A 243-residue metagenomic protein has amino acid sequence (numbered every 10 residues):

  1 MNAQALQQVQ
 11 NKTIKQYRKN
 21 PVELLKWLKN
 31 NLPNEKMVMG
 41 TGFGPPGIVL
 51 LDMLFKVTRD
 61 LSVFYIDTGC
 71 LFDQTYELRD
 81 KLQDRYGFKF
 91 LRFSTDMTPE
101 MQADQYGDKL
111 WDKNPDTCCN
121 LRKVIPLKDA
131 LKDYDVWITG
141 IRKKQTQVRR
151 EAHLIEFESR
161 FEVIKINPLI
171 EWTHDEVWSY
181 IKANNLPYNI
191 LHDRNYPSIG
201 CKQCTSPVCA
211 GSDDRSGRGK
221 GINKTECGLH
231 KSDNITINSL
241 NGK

Functional and structural regions predicted by a protein language model:
M1-K243: Nucleotide-activated chemistry modules centered on ATP-dependent adenylation/adenylyltransferase
